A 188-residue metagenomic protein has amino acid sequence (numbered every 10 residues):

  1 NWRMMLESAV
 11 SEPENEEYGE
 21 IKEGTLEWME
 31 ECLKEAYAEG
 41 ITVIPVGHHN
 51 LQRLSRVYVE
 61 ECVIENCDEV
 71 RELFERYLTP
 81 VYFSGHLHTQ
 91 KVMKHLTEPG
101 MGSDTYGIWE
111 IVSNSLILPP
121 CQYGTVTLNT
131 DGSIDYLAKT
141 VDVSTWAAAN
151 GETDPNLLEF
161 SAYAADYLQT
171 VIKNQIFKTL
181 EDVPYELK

Functional and structural regions predicted by a protein language model:
R3-I21, T145-S161: Acidic/histidine-rich helix-loop elements that form or flank divalent-metal/phosphate-binding sites at the catalytic
M5-W109: His/acidic metal-ligating clusters that form di-metal
L51, Q90, L118, D142-S144: Surface-exposed, flexible loop/turn segments at secondary-structure boundaries
S84, V112, D135-A138: Conserved active-site loop/cleft motifs that coordinate metal ions or position small ligands
S113-I117: Active-site PLP-lysine loop of aminotransferase-like
P119-Y123: Short, surface-exposed coil-to-beta transition loops
T125-T127: Short, well-ordered beta-strand micro-motif
N129-K188: A short C-terminal boundary segment appended to hydrolase-like catalytic domains
